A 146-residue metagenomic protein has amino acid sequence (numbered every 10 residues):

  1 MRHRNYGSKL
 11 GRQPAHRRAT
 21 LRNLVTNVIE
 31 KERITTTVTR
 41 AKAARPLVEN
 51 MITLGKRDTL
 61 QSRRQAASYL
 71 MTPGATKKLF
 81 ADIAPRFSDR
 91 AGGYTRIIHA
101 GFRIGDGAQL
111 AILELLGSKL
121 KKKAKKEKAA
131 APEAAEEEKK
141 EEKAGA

Functional and structural regions predicted by a protein language model:
M1-A146: Structured, basic alpha/beta domains of bacterial-type, RNA-associated proteins
